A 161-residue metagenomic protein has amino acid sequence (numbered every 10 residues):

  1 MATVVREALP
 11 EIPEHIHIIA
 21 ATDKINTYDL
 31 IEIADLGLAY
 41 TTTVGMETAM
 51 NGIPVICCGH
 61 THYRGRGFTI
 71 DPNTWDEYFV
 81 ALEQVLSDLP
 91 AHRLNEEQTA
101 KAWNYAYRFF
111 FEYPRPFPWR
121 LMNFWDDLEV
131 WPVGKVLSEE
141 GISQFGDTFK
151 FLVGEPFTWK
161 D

Functional and structural regions predicted by a protein language model:
M1-D23: Catalytic donor nucleotide-activated moiety binding site of glycosyltransferases and closely related
T3, M46, D76-V80: Feature representing long, continuous alpha-helical segments
P10, A39-T42, A49, E83-P90: Hydrophobic alpha-helix feature that most strongly marks membrane-spanning transmembrane helices and their immediate
I12, Y28-I31, H92: A short, structure-level motif marking secondary-structure boundaries and short turns
H17-A20, T69-Q84: Short acidic-hydrophobic, aromatic-tinged amphipathic segments that line or gate anion-handling sites
D23-I70: A donor-sugar binding/catalytic signature common to diverse glycosyltransferases and related nucleotide-sugar
D76-D161: C-terminal amphipathic helix plus adjacent low-complexity, charged tail appended to glycosyltransferase catalytic
